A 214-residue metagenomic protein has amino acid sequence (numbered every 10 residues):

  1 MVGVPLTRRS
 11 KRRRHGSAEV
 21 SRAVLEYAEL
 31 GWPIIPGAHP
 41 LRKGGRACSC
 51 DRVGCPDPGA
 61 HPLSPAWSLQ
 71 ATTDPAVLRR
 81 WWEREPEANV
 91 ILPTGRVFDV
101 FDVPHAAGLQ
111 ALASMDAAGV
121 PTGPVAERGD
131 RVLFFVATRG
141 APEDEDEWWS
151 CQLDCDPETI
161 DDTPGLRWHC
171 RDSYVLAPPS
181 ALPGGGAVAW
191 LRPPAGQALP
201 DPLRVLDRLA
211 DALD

Functional and structural regions predicted by a protein language model:
M1-D214: Conserved phosphate/metal-binding and DNA-contacting active-site motifs used in DNA phosphodiester-bond processing
